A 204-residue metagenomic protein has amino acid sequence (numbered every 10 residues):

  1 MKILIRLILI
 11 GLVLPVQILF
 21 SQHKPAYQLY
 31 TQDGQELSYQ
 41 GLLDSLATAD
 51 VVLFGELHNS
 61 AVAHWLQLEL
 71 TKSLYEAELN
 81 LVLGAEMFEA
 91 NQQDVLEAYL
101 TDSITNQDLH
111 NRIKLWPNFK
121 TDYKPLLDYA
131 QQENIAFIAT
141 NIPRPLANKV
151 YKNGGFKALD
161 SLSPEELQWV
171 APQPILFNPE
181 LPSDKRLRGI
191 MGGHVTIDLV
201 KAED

Functional and structural regions predicted by a protein language model:
M1-I3: N-terminal secretory signal peptides that target proteins for export/translocation
R6-Q17: Bacterial N-terminal signal peptides
L12, F20-A49: N- or domain-start disorder-to-order transition segments that initiate the globular core
Q28-G34, N59-A61, K114-P117, K201-D204: Short, flexible loop segments at the rims of nucleotide/cofactor-binding pockets, characterized by
Y39, L43, Q67-T71, Y123-L127: Extracytoplasmic/secreted envelope proteins and their assembly/folding machinery, especially bacterial periplasmic
D44-L81: N-terminal, post-signal-peptide region of Sec/Tat-exported proteins
V82-E89: Short internal beta-strands
V95-D204: A substrate-binding/cap region within the structured catalytic cores of diverse enzymes
